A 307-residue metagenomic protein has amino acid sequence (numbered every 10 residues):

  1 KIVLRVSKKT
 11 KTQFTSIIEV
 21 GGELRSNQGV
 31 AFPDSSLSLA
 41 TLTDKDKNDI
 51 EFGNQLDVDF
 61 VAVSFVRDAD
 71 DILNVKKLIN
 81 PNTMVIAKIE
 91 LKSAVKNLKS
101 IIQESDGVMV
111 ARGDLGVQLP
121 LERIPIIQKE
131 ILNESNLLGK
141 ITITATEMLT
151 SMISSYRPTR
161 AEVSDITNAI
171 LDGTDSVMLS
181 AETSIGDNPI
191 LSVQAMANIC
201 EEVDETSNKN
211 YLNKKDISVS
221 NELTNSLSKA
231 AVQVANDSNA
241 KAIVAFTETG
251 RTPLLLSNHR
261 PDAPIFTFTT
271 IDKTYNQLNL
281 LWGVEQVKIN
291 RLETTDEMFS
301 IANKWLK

Functional and structural regions predicted by a protein language model:
K1-K307: Non-catalytic helical/linker scaffolds that mediate oligomerization, partner binding, and domain coupling around large
